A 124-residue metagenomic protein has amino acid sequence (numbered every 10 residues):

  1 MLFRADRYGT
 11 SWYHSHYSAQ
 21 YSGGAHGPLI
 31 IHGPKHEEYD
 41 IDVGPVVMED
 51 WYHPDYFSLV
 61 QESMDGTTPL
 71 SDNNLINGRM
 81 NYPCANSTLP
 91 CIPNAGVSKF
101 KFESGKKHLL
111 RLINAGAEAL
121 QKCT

Functional and structural regions predicted by a protein language model:
M1-I41: Extracellular/periplasmic metallocenter environments
D6-T10, K107, E118: A generic structural signal for alpha-helix starts
P28, A117-E118: Alpha-helical scaffold segments in carbohydrate-active enzymes
G44-K107, R111-A117: Acidic-aromatic/histidine active-site loop/patch
A119-T124: Short, hydrophobic/aromatic beta-strand segments
